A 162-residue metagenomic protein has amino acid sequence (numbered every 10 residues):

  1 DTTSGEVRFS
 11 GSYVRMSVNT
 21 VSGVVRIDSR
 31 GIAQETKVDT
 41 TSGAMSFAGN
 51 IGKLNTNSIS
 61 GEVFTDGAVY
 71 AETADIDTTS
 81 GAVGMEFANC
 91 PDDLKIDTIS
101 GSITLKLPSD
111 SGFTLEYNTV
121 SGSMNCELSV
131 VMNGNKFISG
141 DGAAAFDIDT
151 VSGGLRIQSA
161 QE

Functional and structural regions predicted by a protein language model:
G5-E6: Thr-biased low-complexity repeat/linker tracts and other Thr-enriched repetitive architectures
S10-G11, S17, V25-D39, M45-E162: Short, surface-exposed interaction patches in beta-rich subdomains that mediate adhesion/assembly near membranes
